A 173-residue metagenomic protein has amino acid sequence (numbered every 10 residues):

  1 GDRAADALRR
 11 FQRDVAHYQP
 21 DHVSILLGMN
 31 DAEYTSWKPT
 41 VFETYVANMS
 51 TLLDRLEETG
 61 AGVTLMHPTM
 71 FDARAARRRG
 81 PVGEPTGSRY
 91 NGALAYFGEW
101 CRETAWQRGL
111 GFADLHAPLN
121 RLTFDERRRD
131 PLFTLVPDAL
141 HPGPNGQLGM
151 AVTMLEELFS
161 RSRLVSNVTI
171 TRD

Functional and structural regions predicted by a protein language model:
D2-L148, V152-D173: Alpha-helical cap/lid subdomain in secreted, periplasmic, or secretory-pathway luminal O-acyl-processing enzymes
